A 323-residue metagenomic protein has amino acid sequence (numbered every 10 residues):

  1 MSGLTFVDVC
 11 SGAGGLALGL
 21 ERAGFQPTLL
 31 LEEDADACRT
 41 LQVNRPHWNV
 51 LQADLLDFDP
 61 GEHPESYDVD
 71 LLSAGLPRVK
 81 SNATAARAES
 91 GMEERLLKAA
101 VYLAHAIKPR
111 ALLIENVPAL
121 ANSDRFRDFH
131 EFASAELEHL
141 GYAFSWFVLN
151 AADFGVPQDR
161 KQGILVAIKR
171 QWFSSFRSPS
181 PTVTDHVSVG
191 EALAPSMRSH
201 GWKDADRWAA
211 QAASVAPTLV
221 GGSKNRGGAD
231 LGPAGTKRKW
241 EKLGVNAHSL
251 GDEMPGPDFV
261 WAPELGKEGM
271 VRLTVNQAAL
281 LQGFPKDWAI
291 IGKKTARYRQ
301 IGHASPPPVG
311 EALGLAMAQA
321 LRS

Functional and structural regions predicted by a protein language model:
V9-A13: Class I SAM-dependent methyltransferase "Motif I" SAM/SAH-binding loop
Q26-L29: Short beta-strand element of Class I
E32-D36: Short beta->alpha hinge that forms the Motif I/post-I loop of the SAM-binding pocket
L41-Q42: Conserved SAM-binding loop
H47-L55: Conserved SAM-binding strand-loop segment of SAM-dependent methyltransferases
F58-L71, G75-G244: Class I S-adenosyl-L-methionine
G201-S323: C-terminal target-recognition/interaction regions appended to catalytic cores
